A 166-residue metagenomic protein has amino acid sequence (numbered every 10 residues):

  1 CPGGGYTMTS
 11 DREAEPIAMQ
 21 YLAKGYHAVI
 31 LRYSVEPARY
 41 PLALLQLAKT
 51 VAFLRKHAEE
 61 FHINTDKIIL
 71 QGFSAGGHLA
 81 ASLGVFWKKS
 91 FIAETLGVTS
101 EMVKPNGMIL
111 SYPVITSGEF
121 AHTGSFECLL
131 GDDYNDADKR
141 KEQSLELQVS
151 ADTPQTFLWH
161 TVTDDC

Functional and structural regions predicted by a protein language model:
P2-T7, V162: Active-site glycine-rich loops that stabilize anionic/oxyanionic intermediates across multiple enzyme folds
G5, V35, I115: Alpha/beta-hydrolase active-site loop signature
T9-D11, P16, V29-T65: Catalytic nucleophile-loop/oxyanion-hole region of alpha/beta-hydrolase and closely related hydrolase-like folds
L22-R32, I69, G107: A fold-wide structural signal in alpha/beta-hydrolase
K49-G124, R140: Primarily recognizes the serine-hydrolase "nucleophile elbow" in alpha/beta-hydrolase and SGNH/GDSL folds
E94-V98, D132-P154: Active-site nucleophile elbow and catalytic-triad environment of alpha/beta-hydrolase enzymes
T116-S117, T163-C166: Acidic catalytic loop of the alpha/beta-hydrolase fold
D152, F157-H160, D164: Short beta-strand/loop motif that positions the catalytic acidic residue of the alpha/beta-hydrolase fold
